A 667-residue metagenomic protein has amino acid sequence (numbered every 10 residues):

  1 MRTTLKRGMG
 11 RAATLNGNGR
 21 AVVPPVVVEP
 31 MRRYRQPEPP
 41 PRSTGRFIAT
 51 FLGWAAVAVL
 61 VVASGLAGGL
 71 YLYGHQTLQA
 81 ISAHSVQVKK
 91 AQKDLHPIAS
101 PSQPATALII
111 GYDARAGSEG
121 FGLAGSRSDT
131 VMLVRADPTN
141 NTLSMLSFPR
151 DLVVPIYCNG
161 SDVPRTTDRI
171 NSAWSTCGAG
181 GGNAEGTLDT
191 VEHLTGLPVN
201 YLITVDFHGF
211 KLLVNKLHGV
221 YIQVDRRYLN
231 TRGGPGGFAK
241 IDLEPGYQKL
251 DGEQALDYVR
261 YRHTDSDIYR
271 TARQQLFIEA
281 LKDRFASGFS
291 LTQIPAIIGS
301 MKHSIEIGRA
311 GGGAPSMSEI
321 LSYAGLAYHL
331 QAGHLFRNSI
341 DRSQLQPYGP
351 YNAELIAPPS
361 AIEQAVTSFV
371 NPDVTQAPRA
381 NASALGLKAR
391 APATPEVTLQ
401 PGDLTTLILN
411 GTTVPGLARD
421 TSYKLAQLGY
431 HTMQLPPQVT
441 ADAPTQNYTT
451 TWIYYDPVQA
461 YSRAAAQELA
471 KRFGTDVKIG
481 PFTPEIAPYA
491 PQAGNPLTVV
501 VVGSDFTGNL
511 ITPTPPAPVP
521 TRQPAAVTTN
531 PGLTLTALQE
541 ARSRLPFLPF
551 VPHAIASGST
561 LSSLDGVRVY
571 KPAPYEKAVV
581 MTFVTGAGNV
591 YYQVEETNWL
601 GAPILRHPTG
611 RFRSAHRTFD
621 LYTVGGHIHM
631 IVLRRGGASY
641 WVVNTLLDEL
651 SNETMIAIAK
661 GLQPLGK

Functional and structural regions predicted by a protein language model:
R2-P524: Non-catalytic, solvent-exposed segments at the cell envelope interface
T77, A324, V366, A541-R542 (+2 more regions): Short, Φ-rich (hydrophobic/aromatic) sequence segments
N171-L194, T618-S639, K667: A short, charged
L202, P552-S562, A659-G666: Short conserved aromatic/hydrophobic patches within beta-strands of well-structured domains
A418-R419, N652-M655: Conserved strand-to-helix beginnings and helix N-cap segments that scaffold or border functional pockets
L510, P515, T654-K667: Short, low-complexity, Pro/Ser/Thr/Gly-rich segments in the mature regions of secreted, periplasmic
A526-N644, E649: Short, solvent-exposed recognition patches
